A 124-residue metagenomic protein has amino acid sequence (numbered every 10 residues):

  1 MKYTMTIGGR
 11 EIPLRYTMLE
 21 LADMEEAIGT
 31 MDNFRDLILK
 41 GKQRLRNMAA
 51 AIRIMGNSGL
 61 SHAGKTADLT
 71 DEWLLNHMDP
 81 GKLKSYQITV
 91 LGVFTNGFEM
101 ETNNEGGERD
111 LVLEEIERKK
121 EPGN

Functional and structural regions predicted by a protein language model:
M1-T6, E26-R46, H62-N124: Charged interaction scaffolds used for protein-protein
I7-E11: Glycine-centered positions within short beta-strands or beta-hairpins
R15-Y16: Short linear motifs in exposed loops
R44-G56: Short, well-structured hydrophobic secondary-structure segments
M55-A63: Amphipathic alpha-helical interaction segments
